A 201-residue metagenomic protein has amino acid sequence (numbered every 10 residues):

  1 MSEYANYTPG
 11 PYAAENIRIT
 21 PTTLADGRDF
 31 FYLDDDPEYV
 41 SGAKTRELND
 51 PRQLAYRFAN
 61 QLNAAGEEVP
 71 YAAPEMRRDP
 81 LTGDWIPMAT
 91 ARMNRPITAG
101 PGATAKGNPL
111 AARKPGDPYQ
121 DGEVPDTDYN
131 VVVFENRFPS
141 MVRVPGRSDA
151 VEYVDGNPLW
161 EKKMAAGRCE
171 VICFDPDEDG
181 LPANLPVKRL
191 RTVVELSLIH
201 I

Functional and structural regions predicted by a protein language model:
S2-L198: Active-site microenvironments that recognize anionic phosphate/pyrophosphate groups
